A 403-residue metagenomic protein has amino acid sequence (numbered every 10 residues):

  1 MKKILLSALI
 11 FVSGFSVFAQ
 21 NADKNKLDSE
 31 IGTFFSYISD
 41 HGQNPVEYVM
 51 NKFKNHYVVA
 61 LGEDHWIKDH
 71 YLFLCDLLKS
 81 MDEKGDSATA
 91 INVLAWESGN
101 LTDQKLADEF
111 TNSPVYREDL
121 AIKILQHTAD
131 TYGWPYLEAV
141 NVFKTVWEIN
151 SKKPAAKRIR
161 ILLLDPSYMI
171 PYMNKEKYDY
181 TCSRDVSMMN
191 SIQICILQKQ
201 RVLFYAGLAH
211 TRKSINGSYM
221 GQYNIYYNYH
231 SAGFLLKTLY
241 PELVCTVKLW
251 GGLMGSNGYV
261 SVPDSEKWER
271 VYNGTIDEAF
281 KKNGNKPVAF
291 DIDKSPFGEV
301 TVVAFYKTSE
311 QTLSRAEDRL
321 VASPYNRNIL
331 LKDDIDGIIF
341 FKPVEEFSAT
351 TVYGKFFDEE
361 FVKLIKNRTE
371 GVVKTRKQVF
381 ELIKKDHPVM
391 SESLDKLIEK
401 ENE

Functional and structural regions predicted by a protein language model:
I4-S13: Sec-dependent N-terminal signal peptides
F18-E403: Compositional signal for N-terminal targeting/processing segments
